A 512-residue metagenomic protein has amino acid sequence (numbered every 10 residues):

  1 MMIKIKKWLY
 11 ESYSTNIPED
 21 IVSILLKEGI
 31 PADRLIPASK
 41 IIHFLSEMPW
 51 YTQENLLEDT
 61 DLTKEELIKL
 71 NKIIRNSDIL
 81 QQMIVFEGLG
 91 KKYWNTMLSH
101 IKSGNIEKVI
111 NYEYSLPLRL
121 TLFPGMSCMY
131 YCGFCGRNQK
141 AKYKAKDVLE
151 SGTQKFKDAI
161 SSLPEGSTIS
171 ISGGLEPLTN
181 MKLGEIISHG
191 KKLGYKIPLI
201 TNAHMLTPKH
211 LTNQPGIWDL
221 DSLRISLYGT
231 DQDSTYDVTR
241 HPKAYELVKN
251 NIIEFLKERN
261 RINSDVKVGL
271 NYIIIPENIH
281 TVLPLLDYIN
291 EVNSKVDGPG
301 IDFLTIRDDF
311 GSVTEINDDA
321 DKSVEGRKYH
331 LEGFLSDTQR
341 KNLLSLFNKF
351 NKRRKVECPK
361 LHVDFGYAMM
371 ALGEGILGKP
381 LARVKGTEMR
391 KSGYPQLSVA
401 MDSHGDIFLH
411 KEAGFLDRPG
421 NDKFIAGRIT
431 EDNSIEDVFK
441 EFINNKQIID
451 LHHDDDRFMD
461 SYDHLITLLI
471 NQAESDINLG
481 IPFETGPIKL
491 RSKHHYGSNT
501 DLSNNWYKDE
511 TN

Functional and structural regions predicted by a protein language model:
I3-Y13, P18-I21, E28, L70 (+4 more regions): Flexible mid-to-C-terminal extensions adjoining Fe-S/redox cofactors in radical SAM and related proteins
K7-S14, F123, K144-K146, S151 (+7 more regions): Radical SAM enzyme [4Fe-4S]-AdoMet core and its adjacent flexible, acidic and glycine-rich loops/tails across
P31-L62, I68-K69: Short amphipathic alpha-helical interface segments
R34, K69, Q82, F86-S222 (+7 more regions): Conserved alpha-helical substructure of the radical SAM core
T52, S167-T168, G194-K196, N263-V268: Short, surface-exposed connector motifs at secondary-structure boundaries
E58, K72, Q154, D158-S161 (+8 more regions): Replace "anionic and nucleotidyl ligands
C128, C132-C135, S392, H410 (+1 more regions): Short cysteine clusters
